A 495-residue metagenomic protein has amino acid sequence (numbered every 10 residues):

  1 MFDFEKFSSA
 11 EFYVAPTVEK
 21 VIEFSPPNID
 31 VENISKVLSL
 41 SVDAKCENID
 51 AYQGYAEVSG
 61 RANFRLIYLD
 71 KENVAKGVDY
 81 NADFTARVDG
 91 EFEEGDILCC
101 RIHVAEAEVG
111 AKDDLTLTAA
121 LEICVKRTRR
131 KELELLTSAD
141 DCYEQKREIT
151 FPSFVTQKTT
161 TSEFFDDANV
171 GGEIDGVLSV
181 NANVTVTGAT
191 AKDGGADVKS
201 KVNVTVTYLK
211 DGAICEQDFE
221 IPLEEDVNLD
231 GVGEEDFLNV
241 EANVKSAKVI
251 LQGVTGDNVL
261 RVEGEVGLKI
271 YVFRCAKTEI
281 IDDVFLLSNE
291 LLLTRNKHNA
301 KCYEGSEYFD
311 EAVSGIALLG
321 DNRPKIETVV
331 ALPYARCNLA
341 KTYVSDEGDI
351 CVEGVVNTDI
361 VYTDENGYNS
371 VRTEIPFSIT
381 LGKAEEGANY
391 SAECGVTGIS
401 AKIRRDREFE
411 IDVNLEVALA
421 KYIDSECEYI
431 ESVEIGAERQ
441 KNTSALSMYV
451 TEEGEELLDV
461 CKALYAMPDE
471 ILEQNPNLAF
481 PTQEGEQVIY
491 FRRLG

Functional and structural regions predicted by a protein language model:
M1-G436, K441-T443: Membrane-lipid interaction segments
G194, G348, Y449, F480-P481: Residue "hotspots" at secondary-structure boundaries inside conserved domains
I430-V450, G485-G495: Surface-exposed, interaction-prone regions with an acidic/low-complexity signature
K462, A466-G495: Extracellular LysM carbohydrate-binding repeats and other cell-envelope/extracellular binding modules
